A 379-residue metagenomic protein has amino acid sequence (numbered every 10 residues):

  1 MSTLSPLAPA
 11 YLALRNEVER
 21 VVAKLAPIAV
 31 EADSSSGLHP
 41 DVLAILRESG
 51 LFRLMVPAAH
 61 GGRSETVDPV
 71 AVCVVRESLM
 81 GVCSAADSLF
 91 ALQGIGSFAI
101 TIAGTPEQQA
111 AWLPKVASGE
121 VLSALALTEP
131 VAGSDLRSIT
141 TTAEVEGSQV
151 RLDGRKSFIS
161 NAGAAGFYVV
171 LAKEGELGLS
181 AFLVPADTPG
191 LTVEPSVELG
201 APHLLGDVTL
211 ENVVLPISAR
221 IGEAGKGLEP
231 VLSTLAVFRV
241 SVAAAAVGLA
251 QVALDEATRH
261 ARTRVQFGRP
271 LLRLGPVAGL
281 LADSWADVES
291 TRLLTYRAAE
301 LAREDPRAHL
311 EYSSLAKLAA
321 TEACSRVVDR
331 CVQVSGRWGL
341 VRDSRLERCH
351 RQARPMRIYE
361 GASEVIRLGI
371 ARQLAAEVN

Functional and structural regions predicted by a protein language model:
M1-G81, P106, K115, G119 (+3 more regions): Alpha-helical interface subdomain recognition
T66-V67, D135-R137, N161-A165: Short glycine/proline-enriched turns and hinge-like loops at secondary-structure junctions
S84-E107, G133: N-terminal glycine-rich flavin-associated loop
G119-L127: A short, Trp-centered hydrophobic/proline-enriched beta-strand micro-motif
V131-T142: Active-site-adjacent elements of ketosynthase-type condensing enzymes
Q149, R155-T192: A short core secondary-structure module
D187-P216: Flexible, small-/acidic-enriched active-site or ligand-binding loops
N212-P230: Long, acidic (Asp/Glu-rich), low-complexity accessory segments flanking structured domains
